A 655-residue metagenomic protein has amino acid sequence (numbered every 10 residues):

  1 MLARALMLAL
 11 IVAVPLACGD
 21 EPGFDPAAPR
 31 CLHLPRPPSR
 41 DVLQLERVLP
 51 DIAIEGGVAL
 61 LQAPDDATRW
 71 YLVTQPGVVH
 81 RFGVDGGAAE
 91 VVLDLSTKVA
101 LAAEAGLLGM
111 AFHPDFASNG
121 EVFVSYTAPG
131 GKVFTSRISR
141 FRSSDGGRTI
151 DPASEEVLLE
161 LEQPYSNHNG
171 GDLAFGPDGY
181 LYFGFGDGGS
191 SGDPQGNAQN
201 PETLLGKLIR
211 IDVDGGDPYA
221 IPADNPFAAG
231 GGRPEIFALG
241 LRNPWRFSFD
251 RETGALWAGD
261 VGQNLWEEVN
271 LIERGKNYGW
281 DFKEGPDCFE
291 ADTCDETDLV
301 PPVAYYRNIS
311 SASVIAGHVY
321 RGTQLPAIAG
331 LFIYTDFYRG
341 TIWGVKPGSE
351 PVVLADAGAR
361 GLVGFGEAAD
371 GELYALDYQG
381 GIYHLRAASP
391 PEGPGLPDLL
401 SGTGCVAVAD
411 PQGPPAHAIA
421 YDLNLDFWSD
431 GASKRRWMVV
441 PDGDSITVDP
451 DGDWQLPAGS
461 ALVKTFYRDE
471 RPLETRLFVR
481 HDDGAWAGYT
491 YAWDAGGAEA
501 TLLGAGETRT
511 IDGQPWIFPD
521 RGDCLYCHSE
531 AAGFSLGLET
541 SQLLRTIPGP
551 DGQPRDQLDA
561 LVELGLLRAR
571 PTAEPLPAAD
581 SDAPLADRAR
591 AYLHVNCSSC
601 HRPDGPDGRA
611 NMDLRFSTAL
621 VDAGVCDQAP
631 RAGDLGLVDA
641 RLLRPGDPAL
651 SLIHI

Functional and structural regions predicted by a protein language model:
A5-P15: Bacterial N-terminal signal peptides
C18-G192, R246-G262, S310-E350, G371-E372 (+5 more regions): Acidic, Gly/Ser/Thr-rich repeat motifs that build Ca2+-stabilized beta-propeller blades
D20-S39, S389-R435: N-terminal pre-domain segments of enzymes
E90-A103, S154-Y165, G215-F237, F282-I309: Surface-exposed loop and turn segments in beta-propeller and other repeat-based domains that flank or scaffold
T135, A198, E202-L205, W266 (+1 more regions): A detector of repeated loop/turn-to-beta-strand junctions in beta-rich toroidal repeat architectures
R137-G146, P201-V213: Beta-propeller blade signature
N277-S311, T572-A573, A619-L637: Flexible internal linker/loop segments at domain or repeat junctions
P351, A359-G361, P391, L400-S401 (+2 more regions): Sequence context surrounding c-type heme c attachment/ligation sites in exported
